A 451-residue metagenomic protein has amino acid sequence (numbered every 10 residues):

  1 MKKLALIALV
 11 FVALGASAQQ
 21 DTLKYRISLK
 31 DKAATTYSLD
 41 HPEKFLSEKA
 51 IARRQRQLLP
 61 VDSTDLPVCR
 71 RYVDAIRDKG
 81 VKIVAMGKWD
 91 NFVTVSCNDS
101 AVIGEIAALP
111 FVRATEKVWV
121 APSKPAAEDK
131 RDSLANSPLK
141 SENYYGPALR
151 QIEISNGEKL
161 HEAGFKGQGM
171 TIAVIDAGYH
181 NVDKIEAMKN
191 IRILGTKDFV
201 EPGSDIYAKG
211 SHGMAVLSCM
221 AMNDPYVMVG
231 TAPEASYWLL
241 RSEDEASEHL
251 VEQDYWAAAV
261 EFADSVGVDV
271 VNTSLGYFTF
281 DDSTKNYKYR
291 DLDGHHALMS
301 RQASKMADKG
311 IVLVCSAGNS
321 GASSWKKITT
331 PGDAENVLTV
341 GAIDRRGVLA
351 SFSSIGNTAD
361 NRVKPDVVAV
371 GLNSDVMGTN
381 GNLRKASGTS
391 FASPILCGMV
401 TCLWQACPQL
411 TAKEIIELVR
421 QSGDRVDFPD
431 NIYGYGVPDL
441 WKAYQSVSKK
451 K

Functional and structural regions predicted by a protein language model:
M1-T22: Bacterial Sec-dependent N-terminal signal peptides
Q19-K82, A101-P125: Primarily auto-inhibitory N-terminal propeptides
T22, E158-K197, P202-E252, V266-D269 (+6 more regions): Subtilisin-like serine protease catalytic core
R26, A85, F92-S96, E116 (+13 more regions): Structural recognition of the beta-strand scaffold that forms the well-ordered cores of secreted hydrolase catalytic
V73-I152, E158-H161, E335: Autoinhibitory propeptides
L149, V266-N272, Q405-K451: C-terminal subdomain of the subtilisin-like protease fold in secreted/lumenal serine endopeptidases
H161, N223-Y226, L239-D333, A359-R362 (+2 more regions): Substrate-binding/access-modulating region of protease and related hydrolase catalytic domains
D176, T329-Q405, Q409, I416 (+1 more regions): Extracellular S/T/G-rich loop segment that most often corresponds to the catalytic His/Ser-adjacent loop
